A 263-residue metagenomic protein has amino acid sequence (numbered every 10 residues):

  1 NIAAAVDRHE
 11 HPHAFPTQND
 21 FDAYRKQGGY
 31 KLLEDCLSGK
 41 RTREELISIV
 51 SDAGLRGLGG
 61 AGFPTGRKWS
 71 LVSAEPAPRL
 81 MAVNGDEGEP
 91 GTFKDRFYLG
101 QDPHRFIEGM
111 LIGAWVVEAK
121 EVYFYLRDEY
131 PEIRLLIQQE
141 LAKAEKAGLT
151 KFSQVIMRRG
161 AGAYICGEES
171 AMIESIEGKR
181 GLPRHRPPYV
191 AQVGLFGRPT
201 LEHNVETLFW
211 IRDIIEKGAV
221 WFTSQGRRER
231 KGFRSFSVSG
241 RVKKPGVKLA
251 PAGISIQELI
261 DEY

Functional and structural regions predicted by a protein language model:
N1, S51-L71, G162-E174, G178: Conserved phosphate/anionic-ligand binding catalytic regions in large, soluble enzymes, centered on
N1-A5, E121-L135, Q139-E140, F152-V155: Terminal amphipathic helices with adjacent charged low-complexity linkers/tails
N1-A53, A119-F124, G232: Iron-sulfur (Fe-S) cluster-binding modules
Y24-K31, V83-D95, V190-L195, S237-V242: Gly-rich Lys/Arg/Thr-decorated short loops/hinges at beta-loop-alpha junctions or inter-strand turns that position
D102-V116: Histidine-anchored nucleotide/phosphate-binding helix
G109-G113, A252-Y263: Short amphipathic, charge-patterned alpha-helical segments
R134-A252, Y263: Hydrophobic alpha-helical positions that pack around
